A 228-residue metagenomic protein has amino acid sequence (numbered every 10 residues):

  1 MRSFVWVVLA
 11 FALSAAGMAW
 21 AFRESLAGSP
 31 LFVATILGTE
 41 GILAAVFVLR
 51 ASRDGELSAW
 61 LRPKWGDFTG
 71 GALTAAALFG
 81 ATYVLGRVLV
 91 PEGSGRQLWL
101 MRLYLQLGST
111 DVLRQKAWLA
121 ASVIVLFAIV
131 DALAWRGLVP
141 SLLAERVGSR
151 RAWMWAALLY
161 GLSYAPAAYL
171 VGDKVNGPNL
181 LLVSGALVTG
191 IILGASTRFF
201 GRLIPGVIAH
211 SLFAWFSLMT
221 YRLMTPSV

Functional and structural regions predicted by a protein language model:
M1-F4, S29, V33, W60 (+8 more regions): Hydrophobic, aromatic-rich alpha-helical transmembrane segments and their membrane-interface anchor motifs
R2-D54, R102-T110, W118: Alpha-helical transmembrane segments in multi-pass membrane proteins
R2-G17, G71-L78, W155-L159: Alpha-helical transmembrane segments
S14-I36, G95, A168-P178, R222-V228: Juxtamembrane/transmembrane-helix boundary motifs at the membrane-water interface
G17-F22, L43-A51, L78, T82 (+3 more regions): Structural signal for membrane-spanning alpha-helices in multi-pass inner-membrane proteins, emphasizing helix cores
L26-A27, E56-W65, P140-G148, T197: Membrane-interface helix-boundary motifs at transmembrane edges
E56-F127, V228: Juxtamembrane helix-loop-helix connectors linking adjacent transmembrane helices in multi-pass membrane enzymes
R114-V228: Transmembrane helix-loop-helix hairpins at the membrane interface of multi-pass integral membrane proteins
